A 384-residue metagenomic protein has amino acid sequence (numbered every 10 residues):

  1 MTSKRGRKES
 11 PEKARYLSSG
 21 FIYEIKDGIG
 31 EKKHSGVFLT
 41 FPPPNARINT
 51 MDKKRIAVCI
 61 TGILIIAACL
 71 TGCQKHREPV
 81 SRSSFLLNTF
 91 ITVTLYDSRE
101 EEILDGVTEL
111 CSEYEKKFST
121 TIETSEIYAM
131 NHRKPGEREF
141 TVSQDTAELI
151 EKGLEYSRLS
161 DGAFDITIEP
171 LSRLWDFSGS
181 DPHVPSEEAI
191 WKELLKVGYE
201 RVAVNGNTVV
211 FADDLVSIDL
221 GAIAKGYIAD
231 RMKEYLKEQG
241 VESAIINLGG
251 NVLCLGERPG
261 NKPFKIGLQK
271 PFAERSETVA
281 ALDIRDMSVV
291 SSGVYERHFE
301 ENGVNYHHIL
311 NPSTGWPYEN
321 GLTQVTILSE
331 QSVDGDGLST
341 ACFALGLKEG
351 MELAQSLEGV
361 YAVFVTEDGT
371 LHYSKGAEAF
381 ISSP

Functional and structural regions predicted by a protein language model:
R5-G6, R15, S35, F41 (+1 more regions): Mature catalytic core of soluble alpha/beta enzymes
G6-E9, A14, I22-E24, G30: Ser/Thr/Pro/Gly-rich low-complexity, intrinsically disordered segments
G20-I25, T40: Short, composition-biased linear "edge" segments at structural boundaries
